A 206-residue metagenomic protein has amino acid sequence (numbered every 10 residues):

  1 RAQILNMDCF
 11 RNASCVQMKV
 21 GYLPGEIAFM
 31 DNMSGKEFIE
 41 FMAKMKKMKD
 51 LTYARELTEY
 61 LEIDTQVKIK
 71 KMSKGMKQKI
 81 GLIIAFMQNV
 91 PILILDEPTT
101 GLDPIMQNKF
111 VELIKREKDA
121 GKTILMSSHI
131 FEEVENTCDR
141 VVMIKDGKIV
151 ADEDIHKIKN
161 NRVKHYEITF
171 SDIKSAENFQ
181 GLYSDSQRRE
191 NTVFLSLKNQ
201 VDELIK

Functional and structural regions predicted by a protein language model:
R1-M126, F131-K145, I149-A151: ABC transporter nucleotide-binding domains
D31, E177, D202: Alpha-helical elements of the RecA-like P-loop NTPase motor core of helicases
F38-I39, D172-A176, L204: Generic structural signal for hydrophobic residues
K44-K46, I63-D64, L82-A85, P98 (+3 more regions): Noncatalytic linker/hinge segments flanking ATPase motor cores
K47-K49, N89-P91, Q180-D185, Q200: Short glycine/proline-enriched coil/turn segments at helix->beta-strand junctions
F110-K198: ABC transporter nucleotide-binding domain
S196-K206: C-terminal coupling/interaction segments
